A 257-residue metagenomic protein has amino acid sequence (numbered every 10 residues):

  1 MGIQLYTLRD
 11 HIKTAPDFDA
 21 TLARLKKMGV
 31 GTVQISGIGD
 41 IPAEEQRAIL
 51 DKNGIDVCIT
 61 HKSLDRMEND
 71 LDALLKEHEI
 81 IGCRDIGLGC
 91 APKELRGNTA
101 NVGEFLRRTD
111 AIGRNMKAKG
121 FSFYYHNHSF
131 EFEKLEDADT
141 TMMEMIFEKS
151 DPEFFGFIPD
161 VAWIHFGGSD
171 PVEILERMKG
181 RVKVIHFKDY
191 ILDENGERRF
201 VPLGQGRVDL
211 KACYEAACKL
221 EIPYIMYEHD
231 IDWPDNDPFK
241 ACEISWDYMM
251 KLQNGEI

Functional and structural regions predicted by a protein language model:
M1-M28, E79-G82, T140-P159, W163-I257: Histidine-acidic metal/acid-base catalytic patches
Q4-P16, T60-M67, G97-A100: Active-site mouth loops of central-metabolism enzymes
Y6, S36, K62, G89-A91 (+4 more regions): Active-site-proximal beta-strand/loop segments in catalytic clefts of secreted hydrolases
D10, P42, M67, L95 (+3 more regions): Generic structural signal for helix capping and beta-alpha/helix-loop junctions
A23, G39, D56, L64-F157 (+2 more regions): Active-site acidic/histidine proton-transfer and metal-coordination neighborhood in alpha/beta enzyme cores
Q34-L50: Glycine-rich, proline-tolerant flexible connector loops at the mouths of alpha/beta enzymes
P42-E44, E68-L71, L210-K211: Short, well-ordered alpha-helical microsegments
E45-I49, A73-L74, D170-R177: A short acidic, amphipathic alpha-helical/loop segment
